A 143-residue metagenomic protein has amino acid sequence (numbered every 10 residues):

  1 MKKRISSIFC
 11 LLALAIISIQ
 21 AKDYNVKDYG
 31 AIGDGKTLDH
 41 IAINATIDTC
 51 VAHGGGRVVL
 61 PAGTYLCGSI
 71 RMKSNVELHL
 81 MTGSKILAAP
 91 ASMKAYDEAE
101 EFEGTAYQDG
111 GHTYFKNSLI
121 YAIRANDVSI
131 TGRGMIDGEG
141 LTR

Functional and structural regions predicted by a protein language model:
M1-D23: Bacterial Sec-dependent N-terminal signal peptides
I19-R143: Extracellular/periplasmic carbohydrate-active domains that bind, remodel, or depolymerize complex polysaccharides
